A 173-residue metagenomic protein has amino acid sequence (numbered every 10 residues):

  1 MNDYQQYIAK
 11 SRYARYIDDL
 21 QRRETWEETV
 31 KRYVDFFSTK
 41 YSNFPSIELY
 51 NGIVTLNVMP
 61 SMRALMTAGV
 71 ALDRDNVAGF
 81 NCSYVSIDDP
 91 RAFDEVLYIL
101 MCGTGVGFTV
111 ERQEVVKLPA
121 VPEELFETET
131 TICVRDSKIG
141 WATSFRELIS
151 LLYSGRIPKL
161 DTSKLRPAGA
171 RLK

Functional and structural regions predicted by a protein language model:
M1-K173: Extended catalytic cores of very large enzyme megasubunits
